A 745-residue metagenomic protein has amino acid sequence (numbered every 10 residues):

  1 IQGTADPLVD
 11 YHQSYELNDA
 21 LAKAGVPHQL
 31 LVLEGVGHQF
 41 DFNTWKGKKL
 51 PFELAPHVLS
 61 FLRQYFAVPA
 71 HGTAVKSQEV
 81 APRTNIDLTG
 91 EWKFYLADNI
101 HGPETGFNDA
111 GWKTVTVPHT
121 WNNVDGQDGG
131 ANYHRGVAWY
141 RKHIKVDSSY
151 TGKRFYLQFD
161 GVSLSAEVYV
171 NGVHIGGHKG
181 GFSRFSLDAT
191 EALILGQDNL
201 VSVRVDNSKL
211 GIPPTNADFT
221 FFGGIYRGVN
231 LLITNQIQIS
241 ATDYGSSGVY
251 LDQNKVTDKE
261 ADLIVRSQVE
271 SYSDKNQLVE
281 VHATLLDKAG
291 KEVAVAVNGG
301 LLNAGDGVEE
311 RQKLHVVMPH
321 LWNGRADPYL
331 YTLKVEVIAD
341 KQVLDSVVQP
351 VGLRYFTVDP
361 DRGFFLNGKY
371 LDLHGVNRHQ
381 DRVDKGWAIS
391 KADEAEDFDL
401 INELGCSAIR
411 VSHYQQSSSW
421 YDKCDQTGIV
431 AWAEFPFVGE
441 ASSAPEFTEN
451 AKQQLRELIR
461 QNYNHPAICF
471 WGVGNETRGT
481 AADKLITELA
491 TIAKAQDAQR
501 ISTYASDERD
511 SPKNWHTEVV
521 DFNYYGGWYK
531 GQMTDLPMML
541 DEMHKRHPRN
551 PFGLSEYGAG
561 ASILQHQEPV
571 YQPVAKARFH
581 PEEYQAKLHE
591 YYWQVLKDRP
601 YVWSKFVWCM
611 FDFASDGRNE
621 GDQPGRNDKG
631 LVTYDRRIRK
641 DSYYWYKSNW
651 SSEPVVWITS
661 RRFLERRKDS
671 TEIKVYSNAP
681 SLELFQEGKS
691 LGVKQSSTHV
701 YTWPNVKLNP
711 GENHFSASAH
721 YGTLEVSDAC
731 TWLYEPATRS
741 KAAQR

Functional and structural regions predicted by a protein language model:
I1-Q2, D6: Short beta-strand/loop motif that positions the catalytic acidic residue of the alpha/beta-hydrolase fold
Y11-G72: C-terminal catalytic histidine-bearing segment of alpha/beta-hydrolase fold enzymes
V75-L96, A110-D147, Q158-D160, L200-K275 (+4 more regions): Non-catalytic, glycine-rich low-complexity segments
F94-D98, R135-G248, Y272-S273, K288 (+6 more regions): Accessory beta-strand-rich segments of carbohydrate-active enzymes
V117, N123, S208, P213 (+5 more regions): Extended substrate-binding grooves/exosites of carbohydrate-active enzymes
Y133-R135, Y150, G180-F182, L193-G196 (+8 more regions): Surface-exposed coil/turn segments at beta-strand junctions on protein surfaces, enriched
I175-R184, G300-A304, K341, R378-D381 (+3 more regions): A short acidic/small-residue loop/turn micro-motif
I194-G196, R266-D359, W703: Extended acidic/polar, glycine-enriched regions that form or flank non-catalytic beta-rich accessory modules
